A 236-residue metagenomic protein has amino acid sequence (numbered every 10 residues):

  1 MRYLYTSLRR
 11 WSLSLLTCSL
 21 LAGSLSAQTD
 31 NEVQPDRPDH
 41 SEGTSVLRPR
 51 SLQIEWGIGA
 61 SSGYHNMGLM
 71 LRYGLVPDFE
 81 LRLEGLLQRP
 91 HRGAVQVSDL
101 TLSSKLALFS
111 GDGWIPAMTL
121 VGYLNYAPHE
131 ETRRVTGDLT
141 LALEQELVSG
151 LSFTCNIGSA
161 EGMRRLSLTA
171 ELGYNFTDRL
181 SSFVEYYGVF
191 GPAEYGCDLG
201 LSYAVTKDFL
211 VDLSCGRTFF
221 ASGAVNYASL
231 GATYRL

Functional and structural regions predicted by a protein language model:
M1-P35: Cleavable N-terminal export/targeting peptides
A27-L236: Transmembrane beta-barrel domains of Gram-negative outer membranes and organellar outer membranes
